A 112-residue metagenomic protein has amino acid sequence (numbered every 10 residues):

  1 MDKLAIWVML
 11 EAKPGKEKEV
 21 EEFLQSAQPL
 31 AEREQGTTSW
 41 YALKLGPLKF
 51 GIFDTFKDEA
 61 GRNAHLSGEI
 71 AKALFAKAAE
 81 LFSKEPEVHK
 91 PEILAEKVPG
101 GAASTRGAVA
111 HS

Functional and structural regions predicted by a protein language model:
M1-L4, E11, T38-L48, L74-S112: Glycine-rich beta-strand-turn "strand-cap" elements at beta-sheet edges
M9-E11, T55: Residue-level recognition of well-ordered beta-strand positions that form the cores of beta-sheet-rich folds across
E11-E21: Short, surface-exposed ligand-recognition loops at beta-strand->loop->(often short) alpha-helix junctions that present
P14-K16, A60, L94: Residues that cap or initiate secondary-structure elements
S26-S39, T55-K90: An amphipathic, aromatic/His-enriched active-site/gating alpha helix that lines ligand/cofactor pockets
P47, G51-I52, R62: Amphipathic, hydrophobic secondary-structure cores in small proteins
